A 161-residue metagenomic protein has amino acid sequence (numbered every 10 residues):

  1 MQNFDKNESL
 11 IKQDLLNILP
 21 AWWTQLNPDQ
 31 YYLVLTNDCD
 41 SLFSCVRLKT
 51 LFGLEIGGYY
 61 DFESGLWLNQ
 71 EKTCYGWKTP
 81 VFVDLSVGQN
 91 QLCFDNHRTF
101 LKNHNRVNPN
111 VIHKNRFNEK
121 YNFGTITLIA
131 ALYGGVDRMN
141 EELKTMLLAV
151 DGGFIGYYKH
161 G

Functional and structural regions predicted by a protein language model:
M1-G161: Replace "Mg2+/Mn2+-dependent" with "divalent metal-dependent
